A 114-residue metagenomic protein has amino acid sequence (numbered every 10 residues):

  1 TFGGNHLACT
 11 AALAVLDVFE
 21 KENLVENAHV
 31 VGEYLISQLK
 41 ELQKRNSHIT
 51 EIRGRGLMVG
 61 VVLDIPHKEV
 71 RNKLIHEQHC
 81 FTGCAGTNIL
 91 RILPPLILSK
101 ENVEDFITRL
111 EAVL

Functional and structural regions predicted by a protein language model:
T1-L114: Conserved N-terminal phosphate-binding loop of PLP-dependent enzymes in the Aspartate aminotransferase
